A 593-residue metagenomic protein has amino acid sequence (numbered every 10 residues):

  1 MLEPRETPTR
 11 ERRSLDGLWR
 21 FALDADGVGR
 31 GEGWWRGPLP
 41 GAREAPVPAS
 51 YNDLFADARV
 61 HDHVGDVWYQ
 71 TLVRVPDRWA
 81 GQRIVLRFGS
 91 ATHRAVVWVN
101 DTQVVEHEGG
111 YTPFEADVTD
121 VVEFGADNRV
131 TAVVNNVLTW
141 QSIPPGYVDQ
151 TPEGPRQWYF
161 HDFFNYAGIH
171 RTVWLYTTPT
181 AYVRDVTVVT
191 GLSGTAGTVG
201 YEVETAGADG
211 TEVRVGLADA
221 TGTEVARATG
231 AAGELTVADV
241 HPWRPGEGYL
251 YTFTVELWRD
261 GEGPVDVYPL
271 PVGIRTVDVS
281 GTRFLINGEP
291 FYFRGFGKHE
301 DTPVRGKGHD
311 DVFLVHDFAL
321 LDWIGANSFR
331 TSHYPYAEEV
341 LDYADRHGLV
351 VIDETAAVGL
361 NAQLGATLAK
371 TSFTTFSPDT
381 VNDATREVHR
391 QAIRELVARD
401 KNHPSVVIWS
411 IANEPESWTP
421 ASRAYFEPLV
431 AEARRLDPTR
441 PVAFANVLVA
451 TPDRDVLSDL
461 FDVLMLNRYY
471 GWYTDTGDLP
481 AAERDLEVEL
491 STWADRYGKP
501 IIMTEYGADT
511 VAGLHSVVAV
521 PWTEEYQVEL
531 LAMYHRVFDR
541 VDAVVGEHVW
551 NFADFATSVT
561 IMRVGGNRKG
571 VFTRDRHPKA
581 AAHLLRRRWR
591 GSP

Functional and structural regions predicted by a protein language model:
M1-Y343, H347-V351, A392, V407-I408 (+5 more regions): Secreted/periplasmic carbohydrate-active enzymes, especially glycoside hydrolases
E202, V312, F318-L320, S328-G591: Substrate-binding/catalytic cleft of secreted carbohydrate-active enzymes, primarily glycoside hydrolases
